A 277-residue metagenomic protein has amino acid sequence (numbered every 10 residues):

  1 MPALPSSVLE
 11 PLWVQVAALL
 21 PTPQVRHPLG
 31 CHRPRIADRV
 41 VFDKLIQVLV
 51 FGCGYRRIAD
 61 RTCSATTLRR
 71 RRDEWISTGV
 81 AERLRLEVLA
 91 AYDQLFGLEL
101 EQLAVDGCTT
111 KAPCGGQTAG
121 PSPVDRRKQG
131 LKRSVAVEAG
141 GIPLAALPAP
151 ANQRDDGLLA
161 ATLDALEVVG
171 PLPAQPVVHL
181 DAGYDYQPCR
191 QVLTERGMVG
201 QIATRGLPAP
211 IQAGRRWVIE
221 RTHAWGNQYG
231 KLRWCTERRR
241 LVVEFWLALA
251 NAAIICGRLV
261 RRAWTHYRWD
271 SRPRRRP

Functional and structural regions predicted by a protein language model:
M1-P277: Short alpha-helical elements
